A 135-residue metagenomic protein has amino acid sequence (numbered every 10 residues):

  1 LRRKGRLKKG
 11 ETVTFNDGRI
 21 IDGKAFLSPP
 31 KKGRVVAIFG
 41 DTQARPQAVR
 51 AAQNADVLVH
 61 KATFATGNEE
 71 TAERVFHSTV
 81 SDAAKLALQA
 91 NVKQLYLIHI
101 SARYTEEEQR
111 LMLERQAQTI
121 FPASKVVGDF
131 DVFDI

Functional and structural regions predicted by a protein language model:
L1-I38, T42-R50, V57-V59: Active-site-proximal loop/helix segment associated with metal-binding centers of metalloenzymes
R45-I135: Binuclear metal-ion centers of metallo-dependent hydrolases, dominated by the metallo-beta-lactamase
